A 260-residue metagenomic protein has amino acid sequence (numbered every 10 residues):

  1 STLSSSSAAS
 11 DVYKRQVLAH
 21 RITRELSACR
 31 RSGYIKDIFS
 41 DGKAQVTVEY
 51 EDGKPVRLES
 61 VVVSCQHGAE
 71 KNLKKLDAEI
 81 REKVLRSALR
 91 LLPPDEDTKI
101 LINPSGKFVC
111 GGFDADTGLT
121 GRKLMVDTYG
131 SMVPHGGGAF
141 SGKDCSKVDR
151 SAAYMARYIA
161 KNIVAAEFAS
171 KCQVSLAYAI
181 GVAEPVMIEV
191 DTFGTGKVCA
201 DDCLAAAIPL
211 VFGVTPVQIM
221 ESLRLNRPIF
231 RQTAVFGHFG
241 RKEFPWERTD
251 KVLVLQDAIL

Functional and structural regions predicted by a protein language model:
S1-A9, Y13: Single conserved hydrophobic/aromatic residue that forms the stacking wall/gate of nucleotide- or nucleobase-binding
D11, A69-L76, G196-L204: Short, conserved charged micro-motifs
L18-Y34, I80-L92, I163, E167 (+3 more regions): Structural signal for hydrophobic packing residues in well-ordered secondary-structure cores of soluble enzyme domains
A28-Q45, S87-P104, A166-S175, P216-L223: Flexible, glycine/charged-enriched surface loops at secondary-structure junctions
A44-H67, A115-V133, L176, I188-T195: Short beta-strand elements
V61-Q66, K74-L124: Accessory "access/gating" subregions that flank catalytic or transport cores
V84-L85, F108, L119-K171: Conserved mixed alpha/beta catalytic, RNA-binding, or beta-rich assembly cores of soluble enzyme, regulatory
K171, A179-L260: Internal helix-turn-beta structural module
